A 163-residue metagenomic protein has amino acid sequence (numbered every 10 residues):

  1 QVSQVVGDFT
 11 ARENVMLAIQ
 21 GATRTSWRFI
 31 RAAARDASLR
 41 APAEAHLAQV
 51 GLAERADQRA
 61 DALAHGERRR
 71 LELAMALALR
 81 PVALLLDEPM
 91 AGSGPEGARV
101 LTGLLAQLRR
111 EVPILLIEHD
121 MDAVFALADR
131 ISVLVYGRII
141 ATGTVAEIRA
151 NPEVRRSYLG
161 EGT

Functional and structural regions predicted by a protein language model:
H46-A62, E67: Conserved ABC nucleotide-binding domain
H65, L73, L104: Hydrophobic anchor residue at the start of the ABC signature
L84-E88: Catalytic Walker B motif of ABC-type/P-loop ATPase nucleotide-binding domains
A98-R110: Helical segment within the ABC ATPase nucleotide-binding domain
V124-A126: A short, surface-exposed alpha-helical micro-motif characterized by mixed small hydrophobic and charged/polar residues
T142-G143: ABC ATPase "signature
